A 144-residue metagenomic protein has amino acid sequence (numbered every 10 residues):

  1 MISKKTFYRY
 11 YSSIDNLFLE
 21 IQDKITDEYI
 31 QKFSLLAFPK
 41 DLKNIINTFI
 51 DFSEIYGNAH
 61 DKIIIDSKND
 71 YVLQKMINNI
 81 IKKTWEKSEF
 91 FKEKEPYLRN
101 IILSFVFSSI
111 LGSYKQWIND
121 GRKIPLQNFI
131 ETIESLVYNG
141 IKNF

Functional and structural regions predicted by a protein language model:
M1, Y8-L35, N47-I50: An amphipathic alpha-helix adjacent to DNA-recognition modules
I21, I25, Y29, F33 (+5 more regions): Hydrophobic recognition helices of helix-based DNA-binding modules
K32-D61: Hydrophobic alpha-helical connector segments
F33-L36, H60-I63, S88-F91, W117-G121 (+1 more regions): Secondary-structure edge/capping motif, primarily at the C-terminal ends of alpha-helices and the immediately following
K68-S108, K142: Amphipathic alpha-helical packing segments from all-alpha helical-bundle domains
E93-I101, S113-K115, N119-D120, Y138: Cytosolic nucleotide-binding catalytic cores of signal-transduction proteins
S108, Q116-F144: C-terminal peripheral helix-coil segments that are non-catalytic and often amphipathic
